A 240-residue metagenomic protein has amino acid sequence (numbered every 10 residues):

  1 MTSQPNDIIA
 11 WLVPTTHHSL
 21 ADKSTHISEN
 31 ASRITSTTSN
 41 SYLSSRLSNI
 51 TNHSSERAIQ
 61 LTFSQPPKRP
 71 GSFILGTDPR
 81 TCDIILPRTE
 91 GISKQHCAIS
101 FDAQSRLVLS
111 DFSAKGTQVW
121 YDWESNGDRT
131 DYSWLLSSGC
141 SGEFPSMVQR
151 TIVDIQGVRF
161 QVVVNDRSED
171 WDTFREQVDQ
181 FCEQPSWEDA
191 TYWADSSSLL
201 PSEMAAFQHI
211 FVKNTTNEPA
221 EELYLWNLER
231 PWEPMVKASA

Functional and structural regions predicted by a protein language model:
T2-I92, A220-Y224, P234: N-terminal beta-hairpin/loop module of FHA
S19-A31, V119-Y132: Internal, charge-rich low-complexity segments
K68-G71, L75, D102-R106, F112-A114 (+3 more regions): C-terminal boundary/linker segments immediately following FHA domains
C97-I99: Buried hydrophobic-core signal for structured, non-transmembrane domains
F207, P219-E222, L228: Mixed-charge (acidic/basic) macromolecular-recognition segments
A240: ATP-binding glycine-rich loop module of kinase domains
